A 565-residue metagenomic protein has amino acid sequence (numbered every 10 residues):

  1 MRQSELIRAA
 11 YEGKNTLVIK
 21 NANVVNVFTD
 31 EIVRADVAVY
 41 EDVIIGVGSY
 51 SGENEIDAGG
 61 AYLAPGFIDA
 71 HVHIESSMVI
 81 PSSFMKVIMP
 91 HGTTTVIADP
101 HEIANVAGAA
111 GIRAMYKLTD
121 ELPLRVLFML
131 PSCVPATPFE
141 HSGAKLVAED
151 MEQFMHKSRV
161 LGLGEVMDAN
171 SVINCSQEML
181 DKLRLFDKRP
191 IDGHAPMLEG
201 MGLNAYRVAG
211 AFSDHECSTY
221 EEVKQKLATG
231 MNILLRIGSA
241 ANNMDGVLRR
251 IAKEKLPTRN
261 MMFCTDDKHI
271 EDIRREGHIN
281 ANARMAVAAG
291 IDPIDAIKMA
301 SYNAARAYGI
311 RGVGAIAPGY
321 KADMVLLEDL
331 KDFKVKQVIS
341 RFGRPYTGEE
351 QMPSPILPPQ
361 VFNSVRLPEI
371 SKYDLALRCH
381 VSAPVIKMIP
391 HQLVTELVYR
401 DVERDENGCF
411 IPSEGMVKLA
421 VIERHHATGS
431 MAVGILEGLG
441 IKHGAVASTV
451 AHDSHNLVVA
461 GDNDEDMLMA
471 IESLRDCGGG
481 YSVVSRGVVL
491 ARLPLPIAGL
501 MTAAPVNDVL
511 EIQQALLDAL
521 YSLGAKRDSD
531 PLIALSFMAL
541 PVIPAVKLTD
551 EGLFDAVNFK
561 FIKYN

Functional and structural regions predicted by a protein language model:
M1-A35, V39-Y40, G48, M89-H91 (+2 more regions): Active-site microenvironment of metallo-dependent hydrolases
Q3-R8, M85-P190, E254, V489-P494: Divalent-metal coordination cores built from histidine and acidic residues
E12-K20, Y50-A98: Replace "His-x-His-based motif
T16-V18, N54, T94-V96, L124-L127 (+12 more regions): Structural motif
A22, D42, G60, H71 (+9 more regions): Divalent metal-coordination and catalytic microenvironments
D69-I80, P135-A148, F212, E216: Active-site mouth loops of central-metabolism enzymes
H73-S77, H101-I103, P131-A136, V166-A169 (+4 more regions): Active-site beta-loop-alpha junctions enriched in small/polar residues
K145-G164, N170-L235, N242-F263, R274-A288 (+1 more regions): Histidine/acidic residue-rich metal-binding segments in metalloenzymes
